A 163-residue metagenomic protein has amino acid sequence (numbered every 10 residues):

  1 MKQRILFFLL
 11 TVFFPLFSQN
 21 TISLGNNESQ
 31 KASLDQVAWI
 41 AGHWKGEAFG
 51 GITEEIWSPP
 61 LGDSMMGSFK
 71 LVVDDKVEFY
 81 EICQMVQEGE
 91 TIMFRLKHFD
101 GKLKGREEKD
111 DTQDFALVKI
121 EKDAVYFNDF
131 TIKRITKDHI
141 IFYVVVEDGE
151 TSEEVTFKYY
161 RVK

Functional and structural regions predicted by a protein language model:
M1-S23: Bacterial Sec-dependent N-terminal signal peptides
T21-N26, D114, H139-K163: Edge beta-strand at a domain terminus
E28-H43: N-terminal helix-cap/turn-to-beta initiation motif at the start of protein domains
H43-K45, S68, Y143: Residue-level detector of beta-strand face positions
E47, I52-N128: Central antiparallel beta-sheet cores of small beta-barrel/beta-sandwich binding domains
E55-P60, I132-I135, Y159: Aromatic-rich beta-strand edge motifs centered on tyrosine
D74-V77, R134, D148-T151: Short glycine/serine/proline-enriched coil/turn segments at secondary-structure junctions
Y126-F142: Surface-exposed interaction patches
